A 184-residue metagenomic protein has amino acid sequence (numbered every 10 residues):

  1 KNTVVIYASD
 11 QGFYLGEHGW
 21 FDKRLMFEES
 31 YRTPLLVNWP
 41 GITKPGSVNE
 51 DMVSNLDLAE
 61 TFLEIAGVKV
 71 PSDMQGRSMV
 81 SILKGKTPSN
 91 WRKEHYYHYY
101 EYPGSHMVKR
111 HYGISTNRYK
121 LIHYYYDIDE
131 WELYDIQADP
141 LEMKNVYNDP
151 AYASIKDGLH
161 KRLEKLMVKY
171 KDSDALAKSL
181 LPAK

Functional and structural regions predicted by a protein language model:
K1-S47, S54, S105: Histidine-centered active-site microenvironments of extracellular/periplasmic hydrolases and transferases
Q11-E17, L56-A59, E64-E132, I136 (+3 more regions): C-terminal cap/loop subdomain of S1 sulfatases and analogous C-terminal strand-loop tails that border
F27-Y31, D51-S54, P71, Q75 (+2 more regions): Short acidic-hydrophobic sequence patches enriched in Asp/Glu that either
I42-V53, I65-V70, M143-Y152: Active-site rim elements
A59, M143, L163: Generic structural marker for isolated residues within well-ordered, non-membrane alpha-helices of soluble domains
D139: Intrinsically disordered, low-complexity polar regions and short flexible loop motifs
